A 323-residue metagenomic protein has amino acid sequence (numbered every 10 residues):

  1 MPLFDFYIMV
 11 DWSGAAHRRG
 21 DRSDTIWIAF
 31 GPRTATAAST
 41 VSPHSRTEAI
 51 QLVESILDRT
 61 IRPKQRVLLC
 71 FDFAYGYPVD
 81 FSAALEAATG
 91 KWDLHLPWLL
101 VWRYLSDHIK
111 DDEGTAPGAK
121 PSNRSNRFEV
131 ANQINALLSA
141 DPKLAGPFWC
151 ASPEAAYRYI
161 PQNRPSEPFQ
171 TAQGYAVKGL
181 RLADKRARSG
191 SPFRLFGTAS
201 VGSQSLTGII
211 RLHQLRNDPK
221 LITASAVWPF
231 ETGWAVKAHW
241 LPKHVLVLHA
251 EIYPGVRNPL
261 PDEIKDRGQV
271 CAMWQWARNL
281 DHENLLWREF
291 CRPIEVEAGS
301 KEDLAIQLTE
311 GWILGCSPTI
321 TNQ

Functional and structural regions predicted by a protein language model:
M1-I8, W12-L68, F73-Q323: RNase H-like (RuvC/DEDD) metal-dependent nuclease/polynucleotide-processing core
